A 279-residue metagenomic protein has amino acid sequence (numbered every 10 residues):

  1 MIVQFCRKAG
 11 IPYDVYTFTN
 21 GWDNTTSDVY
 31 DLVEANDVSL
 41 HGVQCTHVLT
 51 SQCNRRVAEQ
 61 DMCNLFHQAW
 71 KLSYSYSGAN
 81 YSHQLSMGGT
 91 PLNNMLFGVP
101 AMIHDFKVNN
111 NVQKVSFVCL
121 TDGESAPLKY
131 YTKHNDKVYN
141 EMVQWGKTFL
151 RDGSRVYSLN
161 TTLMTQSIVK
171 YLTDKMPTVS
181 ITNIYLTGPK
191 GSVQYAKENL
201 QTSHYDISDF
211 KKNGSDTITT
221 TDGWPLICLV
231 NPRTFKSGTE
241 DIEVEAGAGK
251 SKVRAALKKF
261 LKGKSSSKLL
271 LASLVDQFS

Functional and structural regions predicted by a protein language model:
M1-S279: Acidic, glycine-rich A-domain
